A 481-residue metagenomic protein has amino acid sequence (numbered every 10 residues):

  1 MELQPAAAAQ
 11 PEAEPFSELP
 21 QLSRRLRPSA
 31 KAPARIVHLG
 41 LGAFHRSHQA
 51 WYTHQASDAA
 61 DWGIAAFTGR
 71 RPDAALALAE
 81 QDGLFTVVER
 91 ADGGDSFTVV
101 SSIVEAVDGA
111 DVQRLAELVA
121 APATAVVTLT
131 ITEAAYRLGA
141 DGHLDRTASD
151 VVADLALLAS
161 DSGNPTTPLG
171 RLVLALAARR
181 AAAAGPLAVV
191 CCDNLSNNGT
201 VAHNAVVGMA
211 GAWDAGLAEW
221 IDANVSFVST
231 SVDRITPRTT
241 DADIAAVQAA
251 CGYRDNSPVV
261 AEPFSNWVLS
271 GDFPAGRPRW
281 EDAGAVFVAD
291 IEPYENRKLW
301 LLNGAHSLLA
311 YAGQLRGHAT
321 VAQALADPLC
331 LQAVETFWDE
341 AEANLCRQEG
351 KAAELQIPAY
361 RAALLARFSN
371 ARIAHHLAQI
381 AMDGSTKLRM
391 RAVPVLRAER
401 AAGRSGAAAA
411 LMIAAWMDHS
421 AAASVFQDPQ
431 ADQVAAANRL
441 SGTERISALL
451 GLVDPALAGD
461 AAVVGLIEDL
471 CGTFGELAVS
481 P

Functional and structural regions predicted by a protein language model:
M1-P481: Substrate/ligand-engaging "lid" and interaction regions
